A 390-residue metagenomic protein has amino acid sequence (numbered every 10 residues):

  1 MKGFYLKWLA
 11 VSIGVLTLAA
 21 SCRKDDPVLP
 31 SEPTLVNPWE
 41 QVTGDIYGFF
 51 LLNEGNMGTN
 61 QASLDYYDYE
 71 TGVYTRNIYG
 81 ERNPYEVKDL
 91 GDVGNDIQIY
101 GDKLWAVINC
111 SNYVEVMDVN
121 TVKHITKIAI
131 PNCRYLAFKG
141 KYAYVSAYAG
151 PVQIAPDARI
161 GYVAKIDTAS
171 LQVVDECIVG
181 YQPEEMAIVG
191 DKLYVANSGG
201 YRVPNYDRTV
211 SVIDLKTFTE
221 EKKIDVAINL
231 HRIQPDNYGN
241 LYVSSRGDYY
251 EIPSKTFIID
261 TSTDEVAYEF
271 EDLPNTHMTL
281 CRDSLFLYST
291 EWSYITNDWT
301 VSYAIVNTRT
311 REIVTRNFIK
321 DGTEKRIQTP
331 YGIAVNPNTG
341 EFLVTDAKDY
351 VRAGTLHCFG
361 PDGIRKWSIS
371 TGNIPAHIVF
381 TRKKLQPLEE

Functional and structural regions predicted by a protein language model:
M1-L9: Bacterial N-terminal signal peptides that target proteins for export
L18-S21: C-terminal motif of bacterial Sec signal peptides marking the signal peptidase cleavage site
R23-E390: Predominantly soluble domains enriched in secretory-pathway, periplasmic, or organellar proteins
